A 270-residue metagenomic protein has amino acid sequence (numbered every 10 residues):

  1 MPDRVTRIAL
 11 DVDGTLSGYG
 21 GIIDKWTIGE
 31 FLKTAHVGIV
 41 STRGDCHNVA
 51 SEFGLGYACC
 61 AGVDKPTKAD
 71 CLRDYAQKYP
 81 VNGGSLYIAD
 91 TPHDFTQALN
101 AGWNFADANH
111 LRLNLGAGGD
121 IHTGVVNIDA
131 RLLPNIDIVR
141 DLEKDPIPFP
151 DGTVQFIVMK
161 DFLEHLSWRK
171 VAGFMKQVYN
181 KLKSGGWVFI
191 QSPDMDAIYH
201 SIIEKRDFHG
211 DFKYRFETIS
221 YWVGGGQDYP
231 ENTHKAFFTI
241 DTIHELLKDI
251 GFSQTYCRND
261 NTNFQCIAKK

Functional and structural regions predicted by a protein language model:
M1-P66: Alpha-helical substrate-recognition element adjacent to the catalytic core
V5, Y57, V81-G84, V154: Local beta-strand N-terminus motif with an aromatic residue
I8-A9, L86, L111-L113, V126: Conserved beta-strand elements of the Class I
A35, W103, G186: A short helix->loop->beta-strand "cap" motif at the edges of active sites that frequently abuts
K68-H93: Conserved Lys-Pro-Asp/Glu-containing loop-to-beta segment of HAD-superfamily phosphomonoesterases, centered on
L86-L111: Acidic, Mg2+-coordinating phosphoryl-transfer loop and its flanking beta/alpha structural elements, shared across
L113-I198, C266-K270: Conserved SAM-binding loop
W168-K270: S-adenosyl-L-methionine-dependent methyltransferase catalytic module, highlighting the catalytic core
